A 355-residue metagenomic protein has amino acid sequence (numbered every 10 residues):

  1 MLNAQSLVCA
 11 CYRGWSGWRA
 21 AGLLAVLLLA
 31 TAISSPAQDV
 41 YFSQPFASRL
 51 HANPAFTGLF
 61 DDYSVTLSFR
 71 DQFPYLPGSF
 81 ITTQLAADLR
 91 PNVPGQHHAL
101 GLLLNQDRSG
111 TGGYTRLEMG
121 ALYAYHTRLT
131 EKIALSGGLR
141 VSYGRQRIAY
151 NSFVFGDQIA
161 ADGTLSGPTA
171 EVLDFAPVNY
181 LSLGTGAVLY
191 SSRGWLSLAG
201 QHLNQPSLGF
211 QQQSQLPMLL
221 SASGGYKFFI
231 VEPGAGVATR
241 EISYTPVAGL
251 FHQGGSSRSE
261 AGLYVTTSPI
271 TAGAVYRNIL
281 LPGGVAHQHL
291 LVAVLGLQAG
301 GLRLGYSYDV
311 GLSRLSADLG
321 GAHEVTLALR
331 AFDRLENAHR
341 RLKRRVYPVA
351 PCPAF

Functional and structural regions predicted by a protein language model:
M1-D39, F332-F355: Cleavable N-terminal export/targeting peptides
Q38-F355: Subset of outer-membrane beta-barrel
